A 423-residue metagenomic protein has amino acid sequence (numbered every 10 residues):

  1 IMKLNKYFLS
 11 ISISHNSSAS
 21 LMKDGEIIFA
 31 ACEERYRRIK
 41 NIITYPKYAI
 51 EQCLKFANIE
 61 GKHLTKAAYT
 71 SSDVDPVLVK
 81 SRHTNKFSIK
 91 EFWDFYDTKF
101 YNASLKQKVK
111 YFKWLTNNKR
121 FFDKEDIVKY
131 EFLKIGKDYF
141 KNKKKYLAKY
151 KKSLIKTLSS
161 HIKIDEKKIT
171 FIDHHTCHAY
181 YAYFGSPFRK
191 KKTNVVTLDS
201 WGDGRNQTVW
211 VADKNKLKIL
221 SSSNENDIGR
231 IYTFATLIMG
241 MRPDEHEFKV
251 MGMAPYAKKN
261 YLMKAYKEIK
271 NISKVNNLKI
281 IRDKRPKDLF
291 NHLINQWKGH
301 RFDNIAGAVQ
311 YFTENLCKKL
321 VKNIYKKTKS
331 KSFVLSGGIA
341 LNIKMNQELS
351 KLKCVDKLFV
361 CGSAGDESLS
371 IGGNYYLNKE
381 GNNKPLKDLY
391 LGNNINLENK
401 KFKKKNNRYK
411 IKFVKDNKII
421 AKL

Functional and structural regions predicted by a protein language model:
M2-L423: Short acidic/glycine-rich loops and adjacent helix/strand connectors that line catalytic pockets where negatively
